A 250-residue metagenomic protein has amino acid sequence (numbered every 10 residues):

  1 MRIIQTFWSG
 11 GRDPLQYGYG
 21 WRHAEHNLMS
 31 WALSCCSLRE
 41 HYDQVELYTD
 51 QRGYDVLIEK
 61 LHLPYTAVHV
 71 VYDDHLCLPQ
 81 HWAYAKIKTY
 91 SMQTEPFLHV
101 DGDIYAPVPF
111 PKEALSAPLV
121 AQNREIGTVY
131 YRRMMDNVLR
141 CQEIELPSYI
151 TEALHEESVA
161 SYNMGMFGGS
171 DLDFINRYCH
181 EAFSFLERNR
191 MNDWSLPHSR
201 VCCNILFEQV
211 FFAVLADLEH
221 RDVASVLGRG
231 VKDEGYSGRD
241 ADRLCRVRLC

Functional and structural regions predicted by a protein language model:
M1-D74, R248-C250: N-terminal anchoring/stem segment of glycosyltransferases
H26-L28, A32-S34, Y72-V100: A conserved donor-nucleotide-binding helix/loop in the catalytic core of Leloir-type glycosyltransferases
Q44-Q51, P96-D101, L119-A121: Short, hydrophobic beta-strand segments that form beta-sheet elements in well-ordered domains
T49-D55, G102-V108, G230: Short, polar loop motifs at secondary-structure junctions
E59-D74, P96-L98, E113-Q122, C245: Active-site regions of enzymes building and remodeling cell-envelope glycoconjugates
A106-Q142: Conserved donor-nucleotide/metal-binding helix-loop-beta segment in metal-dependent transferases, i.e., the alpha-helix
E143-E157: Short, flexible, basic/aromatic active-site loop/helix in glycosyltransferases
L154-C250: Catalytic core and acceptor-binding pocket of nucleotide-sugar-dependent glycosyltransferases
